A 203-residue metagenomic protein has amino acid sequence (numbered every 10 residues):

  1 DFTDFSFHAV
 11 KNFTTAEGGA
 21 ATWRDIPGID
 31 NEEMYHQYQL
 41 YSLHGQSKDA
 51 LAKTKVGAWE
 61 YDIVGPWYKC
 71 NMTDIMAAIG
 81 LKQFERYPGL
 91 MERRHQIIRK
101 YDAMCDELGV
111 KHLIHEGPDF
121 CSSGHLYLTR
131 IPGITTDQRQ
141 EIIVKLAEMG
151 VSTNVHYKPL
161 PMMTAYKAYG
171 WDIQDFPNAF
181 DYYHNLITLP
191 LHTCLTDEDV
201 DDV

Functional and structural regions predicted by a protein language model:
D1-T14, W59-I63: Conserved active-site segment immediately N-terminal to the catalytic lysine that forms the internal aldimine
S6, T22, R130: Conserved residues at the C-terminal ends of beta-strands
T15-A21: Glycine-rich phosphate-binding loop of ATP-grasp-fold ATP-dependent ligases
I26-V203: PLP-dependent aminotransferase class I/II
